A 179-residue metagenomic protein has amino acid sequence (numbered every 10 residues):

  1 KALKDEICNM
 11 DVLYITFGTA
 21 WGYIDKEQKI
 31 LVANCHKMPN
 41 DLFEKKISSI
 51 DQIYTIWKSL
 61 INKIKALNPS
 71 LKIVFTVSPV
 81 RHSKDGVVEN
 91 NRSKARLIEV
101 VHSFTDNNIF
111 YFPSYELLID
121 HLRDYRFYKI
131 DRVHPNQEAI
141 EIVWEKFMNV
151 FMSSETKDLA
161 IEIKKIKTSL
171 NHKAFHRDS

Functional and structural regions predicted by a protein language model:
K1-S179: Extracellular glycan-modifying ectodomains
